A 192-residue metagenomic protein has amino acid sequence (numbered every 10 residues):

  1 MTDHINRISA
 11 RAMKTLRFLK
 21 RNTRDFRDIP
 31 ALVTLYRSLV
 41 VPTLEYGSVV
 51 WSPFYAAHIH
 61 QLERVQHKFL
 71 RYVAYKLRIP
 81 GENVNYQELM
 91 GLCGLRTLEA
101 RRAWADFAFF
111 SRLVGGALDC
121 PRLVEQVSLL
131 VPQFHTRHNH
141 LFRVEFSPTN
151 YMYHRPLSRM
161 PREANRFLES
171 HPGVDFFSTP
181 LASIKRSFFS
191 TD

Functional and structural regions predicted by a protein language model:
M1-D192: Hydrophobic/basic alpha-helical segments
